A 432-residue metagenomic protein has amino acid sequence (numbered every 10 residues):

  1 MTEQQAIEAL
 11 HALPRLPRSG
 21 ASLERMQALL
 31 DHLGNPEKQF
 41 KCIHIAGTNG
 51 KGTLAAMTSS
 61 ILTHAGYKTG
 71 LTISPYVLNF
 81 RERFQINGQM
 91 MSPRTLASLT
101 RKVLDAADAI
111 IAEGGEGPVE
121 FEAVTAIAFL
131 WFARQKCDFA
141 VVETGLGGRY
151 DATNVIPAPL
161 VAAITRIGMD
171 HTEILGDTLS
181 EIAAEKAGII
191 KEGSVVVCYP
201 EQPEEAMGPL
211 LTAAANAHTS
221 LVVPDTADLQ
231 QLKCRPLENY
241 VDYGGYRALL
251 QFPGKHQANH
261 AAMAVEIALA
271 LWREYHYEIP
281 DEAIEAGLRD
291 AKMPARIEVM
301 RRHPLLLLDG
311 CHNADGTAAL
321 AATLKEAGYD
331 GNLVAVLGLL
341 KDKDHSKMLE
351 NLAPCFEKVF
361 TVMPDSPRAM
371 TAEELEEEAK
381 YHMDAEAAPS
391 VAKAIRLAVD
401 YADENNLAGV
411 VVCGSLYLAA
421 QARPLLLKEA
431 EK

Functional and structural regions predicted by a protein language model:
M1-G47, L54-Y67, L71-T72, D108-G115: Short functional linear segments
Q27-K38, H64-P157, E173-L175, E204: ATP-dependent carboxylate-amine ligase catalytic core
Q39, F139-T144, Y150-A163, I167-H171 (+2 more regions): Nucleotide phosphate-binding/pyrophosphate-handling subdomain across enzymes that bind or process nucleotide phosphates
T72-P75, C198-E201, A213-R235, Q251-K255 (+6 more regions): Beta-strand->loop->alpha-helix junctions that form or flank phosphate-binding loops in nucleotide-handling enzymes
I110-I111, Q135-T144, P159-A248, A261 (+1 more regions): Acidic, Mg2+-coordinating active-site environments of NTP-dependent enzymes
F132-D138, A327-G331, A398-G409: Glycine-rich phosphate-binding loop signature in dinucleotide/nucleotide-binding domains
P200-V222, L237-E238, L305-L308, A314 (+1 more regions): C-terminal helical cap/extension that packs against the catalytic core of soluble nucleotide-cofactor enzymes
S415: Active-site-proximal loop/hinge segments that shape catalytic or ion-binding/gating pockets
